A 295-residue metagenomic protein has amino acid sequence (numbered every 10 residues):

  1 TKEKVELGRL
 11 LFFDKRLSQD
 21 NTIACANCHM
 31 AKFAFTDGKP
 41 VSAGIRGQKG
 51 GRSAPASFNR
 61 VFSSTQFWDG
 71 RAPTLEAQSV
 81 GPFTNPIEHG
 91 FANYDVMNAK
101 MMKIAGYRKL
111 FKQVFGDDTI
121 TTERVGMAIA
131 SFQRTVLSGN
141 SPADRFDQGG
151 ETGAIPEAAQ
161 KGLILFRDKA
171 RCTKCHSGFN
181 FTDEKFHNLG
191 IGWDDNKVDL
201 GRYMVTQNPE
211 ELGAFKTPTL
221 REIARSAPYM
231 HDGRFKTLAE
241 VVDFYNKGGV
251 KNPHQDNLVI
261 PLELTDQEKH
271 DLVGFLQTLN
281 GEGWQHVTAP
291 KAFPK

Functional and structural regions predicted by a protein language model:
T1-K295: Periplasmic c-type cytochrome electron-transfer domains
